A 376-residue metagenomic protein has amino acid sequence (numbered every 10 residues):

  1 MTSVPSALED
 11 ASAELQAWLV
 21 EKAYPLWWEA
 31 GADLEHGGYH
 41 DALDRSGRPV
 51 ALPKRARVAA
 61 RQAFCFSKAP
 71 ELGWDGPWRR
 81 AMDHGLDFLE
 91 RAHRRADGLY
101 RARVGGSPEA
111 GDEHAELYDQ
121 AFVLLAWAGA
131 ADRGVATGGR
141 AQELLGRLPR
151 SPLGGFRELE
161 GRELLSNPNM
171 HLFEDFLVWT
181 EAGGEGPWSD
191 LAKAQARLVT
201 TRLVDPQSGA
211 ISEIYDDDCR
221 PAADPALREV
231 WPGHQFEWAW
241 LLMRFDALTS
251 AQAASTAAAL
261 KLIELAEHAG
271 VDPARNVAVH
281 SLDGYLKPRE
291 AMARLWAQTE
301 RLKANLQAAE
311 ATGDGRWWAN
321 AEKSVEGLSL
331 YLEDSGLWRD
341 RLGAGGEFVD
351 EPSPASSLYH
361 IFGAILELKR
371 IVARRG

Functional and structural regions predicted by a protein language model:
M1-G376: Glycan-recognition and catalytic cores of secretory/periplasmic carbohydrate-active enzymes
